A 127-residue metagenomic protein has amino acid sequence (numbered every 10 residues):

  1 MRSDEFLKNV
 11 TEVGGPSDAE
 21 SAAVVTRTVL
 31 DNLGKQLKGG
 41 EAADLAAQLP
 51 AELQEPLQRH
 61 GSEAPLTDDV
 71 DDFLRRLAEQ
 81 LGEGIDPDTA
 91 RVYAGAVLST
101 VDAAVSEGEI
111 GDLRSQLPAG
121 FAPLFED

Functional and structural regions predicted by a protein language model:
M1-D18, D68-G84: Short, flexible domain-boundary/linker segments around small modular repeats
M1-E5, A19-E20, A43, R59 (+3 more regions): N-terminal targeting/disorder module
V10, T26, A46-L49, L77 (+2 more regions): A general structural motif at alpha-helix termini
T11, L30-G34, P50: Short amphipathic alpha-helical segments enriched in leucine
S17-T28, G34-G40, G84-A96, D102-G111: Short, low-complexity cationic-aromatic patches
K35-P65, V105-D127: Extended intrinsically disordered, low-complexity coil regions enriched in Ser, Thr, Gly, Ala and often Pro
L53-E107: Short, solvent-exposed interaction modules
